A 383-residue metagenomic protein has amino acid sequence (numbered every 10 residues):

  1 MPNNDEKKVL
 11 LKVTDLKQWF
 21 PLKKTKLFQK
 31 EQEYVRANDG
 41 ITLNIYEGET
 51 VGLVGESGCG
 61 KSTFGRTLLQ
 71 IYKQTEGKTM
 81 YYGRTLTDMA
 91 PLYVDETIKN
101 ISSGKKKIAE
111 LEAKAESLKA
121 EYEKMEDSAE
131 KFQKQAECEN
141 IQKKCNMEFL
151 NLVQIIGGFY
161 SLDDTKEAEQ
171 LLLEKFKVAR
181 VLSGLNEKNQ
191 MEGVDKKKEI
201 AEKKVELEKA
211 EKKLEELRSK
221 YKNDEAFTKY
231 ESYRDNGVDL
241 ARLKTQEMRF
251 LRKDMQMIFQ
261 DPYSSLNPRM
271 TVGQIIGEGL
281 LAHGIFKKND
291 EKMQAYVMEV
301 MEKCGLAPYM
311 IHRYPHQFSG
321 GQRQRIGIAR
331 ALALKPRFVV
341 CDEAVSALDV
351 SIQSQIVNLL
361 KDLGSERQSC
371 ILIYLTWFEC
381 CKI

Functional and structural regions predicted by a protein language model:
G77-D88, V178, L185, S219 (+1 more regions): Conserved ABC transporter NBD signature motif
M270-I285: Q-loop/switch helix immediately C-terminal to the Walker
E291-Y309: Conserved ABC ATPase "signature" region
Y314-F318, Q322: Conserved ABC ATPase signature
I328, I356: Hydrophobic anchor residue at the start of the ABC signature
K335: Conserved catalytic motifs of ABC-family nucleotide-binding domains
